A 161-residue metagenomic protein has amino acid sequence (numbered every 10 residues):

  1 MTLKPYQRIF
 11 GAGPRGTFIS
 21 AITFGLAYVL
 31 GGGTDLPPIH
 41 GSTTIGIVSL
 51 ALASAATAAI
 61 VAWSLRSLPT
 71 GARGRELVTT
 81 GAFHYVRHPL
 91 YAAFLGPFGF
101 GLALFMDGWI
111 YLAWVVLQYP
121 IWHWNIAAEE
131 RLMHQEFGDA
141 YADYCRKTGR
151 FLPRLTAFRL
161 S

Functional and structural regions predicted by a protein language model:
M1-T79, F94-S161: Membrane-anchoring alpha-helices and their flanking helix-loop junctions
A82-G96: Membrane-interface loop-to-helix entry segments
